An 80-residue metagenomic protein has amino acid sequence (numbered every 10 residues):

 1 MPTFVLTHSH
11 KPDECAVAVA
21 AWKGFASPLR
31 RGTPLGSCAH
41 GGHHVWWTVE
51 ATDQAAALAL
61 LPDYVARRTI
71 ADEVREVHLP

Functional and structural regions predicted by a protein language model:
M1-P80: Conserved, structured core segments of small domains
